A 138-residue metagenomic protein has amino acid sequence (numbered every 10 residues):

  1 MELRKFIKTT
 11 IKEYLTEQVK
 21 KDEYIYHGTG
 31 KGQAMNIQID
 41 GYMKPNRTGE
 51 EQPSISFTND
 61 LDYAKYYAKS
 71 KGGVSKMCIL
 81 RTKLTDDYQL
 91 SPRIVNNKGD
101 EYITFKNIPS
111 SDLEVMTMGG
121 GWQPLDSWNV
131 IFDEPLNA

Functional and structural regions predicted by a protein language model:
M1, K5, G32-M35, D62: Generic alpha-helical secondary structure signal
M1-Q18: Protein-protein interaction and targeting regions used for scaffolding, dimerization, and localization
D22-E23, G28-K31, N36, Y42-E50 (+1 more regions): Active-site and NAD+-binding cores of ADP-ribose-processing enzymes
T29, S56-T58: Short linear Ser/Thr-Pro motifs
N36-I37, Y67: Residues that scaffold the ATP/ADP-binding catalytic core of kinase and kinase-like folds
E51-I55: Short active-site oxyanion
N59-S75: Short active-site loop/helix that positions an aromatic residue
